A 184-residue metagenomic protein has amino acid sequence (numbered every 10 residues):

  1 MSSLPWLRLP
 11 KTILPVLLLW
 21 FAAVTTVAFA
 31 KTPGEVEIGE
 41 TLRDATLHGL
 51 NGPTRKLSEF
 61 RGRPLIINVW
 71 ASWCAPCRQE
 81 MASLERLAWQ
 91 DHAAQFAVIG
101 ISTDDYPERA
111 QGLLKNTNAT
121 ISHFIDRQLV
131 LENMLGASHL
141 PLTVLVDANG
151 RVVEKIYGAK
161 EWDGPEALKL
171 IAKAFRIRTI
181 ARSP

Functional and structural regions predicted by a protein language model:
S2-L14: Bacterial N-terminal signal peptides that target proteins for export
T12-V24: Bacterial N-terminal signal peptides
F29-L57: N-terminal "domain-start" segment that seeds a small globular fold
L57-A75: Short active-site neighborhood of thiol/selenol oxidoreductases, capturing the structured segment around
P64-L65, F96, P141, R151: Alpha/beta-hydrolase fold active-site loops
R78-T117, R127-N133: Structural microenvironment flanking redox-active thiols in thiol-disulfide oxidoreductases
G112-T120, D126-A172: Thiol/disulfide oxidoreductase modules built on the thioredoxin-like
R178-P184: Non-globular targeting/processing and membrane-anchoring segments
